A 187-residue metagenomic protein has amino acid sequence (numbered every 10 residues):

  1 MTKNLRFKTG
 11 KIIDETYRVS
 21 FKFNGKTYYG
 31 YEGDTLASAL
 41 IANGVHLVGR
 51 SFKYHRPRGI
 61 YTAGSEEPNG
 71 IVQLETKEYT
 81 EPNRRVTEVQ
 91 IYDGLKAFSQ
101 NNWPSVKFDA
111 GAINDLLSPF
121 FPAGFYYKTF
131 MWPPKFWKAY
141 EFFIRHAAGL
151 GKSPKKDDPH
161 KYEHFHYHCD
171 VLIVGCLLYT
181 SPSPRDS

Functional and structural regions predicted by a protein language model:
M1-Y17, S38, A42, L47: Terminal leader/tail segments of proteins
T16-S20, N69: Short, acidic/polar N-cap/turn motifs at the starts of alpha helices
F23-G25: Short strand-turn-strand beta-turns centered on an Asx-Gly dipeptide
T27, V174-G175: Generic amphipathic alpha-helical segments used as scaffolds and interaction surfaces in large, multi-domain proteins
Y28-E32: Short, contiguous acidic and Ser/Thr-rich linear segments
F52-V174: Fe-S ferredoxin-like electron-transfer domains and their immediately adjacent linker/connector regions across
Y179-D186: Conserved small/polar residues in nucleotide/adenosyl-binding loops
